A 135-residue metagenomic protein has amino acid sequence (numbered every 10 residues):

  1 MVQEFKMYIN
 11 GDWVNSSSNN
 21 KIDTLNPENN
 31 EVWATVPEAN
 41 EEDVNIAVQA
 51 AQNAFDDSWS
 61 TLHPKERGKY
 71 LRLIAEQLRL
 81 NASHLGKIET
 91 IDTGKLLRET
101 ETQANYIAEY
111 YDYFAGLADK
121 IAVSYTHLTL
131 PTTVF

Functional and structural regions predicted by a protein language model:
M1-E28: Hydrophobic face of amphipathic alpha-helices that form TPR/SEL1-like repeat modules and related alpha-solenoid
M7, D12, N20, A34 (+3 more regions): Flexible, active-site-adjacent loop/turn segments at secondary-structure boundaries
N29, E38, T132: Short, glycine/acidic-enriched loop or turn micro-motifs at the edges of active sites
W33-I121: Glycine-rich loop-to-alpha-helix module at the N-terminal edge of alpha/beta enzyme cores
T126-T132: Conserved small/polar residues in nucleotide/adenosyl-binding loops
